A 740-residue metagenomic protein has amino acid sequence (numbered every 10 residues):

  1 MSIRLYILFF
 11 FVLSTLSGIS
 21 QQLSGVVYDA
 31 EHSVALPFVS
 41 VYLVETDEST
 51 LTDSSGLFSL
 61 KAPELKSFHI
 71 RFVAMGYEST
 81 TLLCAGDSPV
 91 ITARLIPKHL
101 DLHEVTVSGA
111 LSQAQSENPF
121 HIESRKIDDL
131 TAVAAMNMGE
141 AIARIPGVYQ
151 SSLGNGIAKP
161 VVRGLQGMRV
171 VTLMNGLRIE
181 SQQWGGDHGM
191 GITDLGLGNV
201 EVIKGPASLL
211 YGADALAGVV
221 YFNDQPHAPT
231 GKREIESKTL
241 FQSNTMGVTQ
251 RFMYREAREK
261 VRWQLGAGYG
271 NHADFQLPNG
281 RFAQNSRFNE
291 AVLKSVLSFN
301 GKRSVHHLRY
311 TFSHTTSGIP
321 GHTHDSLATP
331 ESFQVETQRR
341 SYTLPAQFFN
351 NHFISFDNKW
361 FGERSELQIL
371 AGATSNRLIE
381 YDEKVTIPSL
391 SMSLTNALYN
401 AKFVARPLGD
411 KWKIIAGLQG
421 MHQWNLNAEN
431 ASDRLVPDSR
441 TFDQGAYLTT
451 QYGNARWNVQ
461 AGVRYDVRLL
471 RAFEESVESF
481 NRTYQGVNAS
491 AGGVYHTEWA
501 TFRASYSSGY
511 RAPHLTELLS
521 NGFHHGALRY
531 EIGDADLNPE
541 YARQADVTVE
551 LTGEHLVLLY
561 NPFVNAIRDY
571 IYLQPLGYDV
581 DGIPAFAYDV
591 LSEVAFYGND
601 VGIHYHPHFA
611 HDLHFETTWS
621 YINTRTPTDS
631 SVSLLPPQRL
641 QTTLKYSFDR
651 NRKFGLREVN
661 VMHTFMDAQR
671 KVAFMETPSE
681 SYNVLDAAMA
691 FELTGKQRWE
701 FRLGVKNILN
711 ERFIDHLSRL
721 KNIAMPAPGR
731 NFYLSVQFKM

Functional and structural regions predicted by a protein language model:
M1-V26, V41, L102, M740: Bacterial Sec-dependent N-terminal signal peptides
I19-H103, R163: Periplasm-facing N-terminal accessory domains of Gram-negative outer-membrane beta-barrel systems
A35, S124, L173, G191 (+1 more regions): Short aromatic/basic micro-patch
P37-V39, F68, M168-V170, S365 (+2 more regions): Short beta-strand/loop motifs in extracellular/secreted proteins, especially within beta-sandwich accessory domains
L43, T172-M174: Conserved aromatic beta-strand anchor motif in extracellular beta-sandwich/beta-rich domains
T50, V148-S151: A short linear hydrophobic-aromatic micro-motif
H99, T106-V133, E140, S151-L165 (+3 more regions): Outer-membrane beta-barrel proteins, especially TonB-dependent receptors
